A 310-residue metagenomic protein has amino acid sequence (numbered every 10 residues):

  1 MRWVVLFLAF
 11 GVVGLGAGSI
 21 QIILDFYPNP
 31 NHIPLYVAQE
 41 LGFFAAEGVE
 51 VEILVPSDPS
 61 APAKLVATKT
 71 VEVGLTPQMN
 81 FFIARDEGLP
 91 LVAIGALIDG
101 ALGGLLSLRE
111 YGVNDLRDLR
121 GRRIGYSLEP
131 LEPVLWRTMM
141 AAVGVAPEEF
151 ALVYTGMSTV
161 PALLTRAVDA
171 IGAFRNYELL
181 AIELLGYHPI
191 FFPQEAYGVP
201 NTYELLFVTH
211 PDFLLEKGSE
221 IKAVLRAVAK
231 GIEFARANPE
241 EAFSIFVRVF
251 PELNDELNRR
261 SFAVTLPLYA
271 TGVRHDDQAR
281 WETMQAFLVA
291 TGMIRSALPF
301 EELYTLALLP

Functional and structural regions predicted by a protein language model:
W3-V13: Bacterial N-terminal signal peptides
S19-T165, D169-N176, F192, N201: Short, glycine-/small- and polar/acidic-enriched structural segments that line small-molecule recognition paths
D25, L97-S107, Y187-L214, I221 (+3 more regions): Periplasmic-binding protein-like
E47, A93, F243-I245, S296-L298: Short, hydrophobic secondary-structure boundary micro-motifs
M79-N80, S158-F250: Pocket-lining segment of extracytoplasmic ligand-binding domains
L215-M293: Secondary-structure end/capping motifs
E282-P310: Conserved C-terminal helix/tail region of periplasmic/extracytoplasmic solute-binding proteins
